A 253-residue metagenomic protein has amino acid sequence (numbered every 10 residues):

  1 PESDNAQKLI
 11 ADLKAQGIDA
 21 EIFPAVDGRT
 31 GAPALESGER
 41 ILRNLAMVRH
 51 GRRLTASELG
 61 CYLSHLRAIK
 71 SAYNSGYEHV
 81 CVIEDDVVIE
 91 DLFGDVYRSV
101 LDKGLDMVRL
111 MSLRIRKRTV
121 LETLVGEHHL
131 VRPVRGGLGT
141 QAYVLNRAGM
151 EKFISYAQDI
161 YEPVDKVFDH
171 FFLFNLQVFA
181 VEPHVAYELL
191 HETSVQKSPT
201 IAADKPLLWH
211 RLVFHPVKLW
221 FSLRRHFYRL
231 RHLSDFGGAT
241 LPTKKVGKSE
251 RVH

Functional and structural regions predicted by a protein language model:
P1-I83, V87-H253: An acidic/histidine-cluster motif and surrounding catalytic segment that typifies divalent-metal-assisted enzyme active
